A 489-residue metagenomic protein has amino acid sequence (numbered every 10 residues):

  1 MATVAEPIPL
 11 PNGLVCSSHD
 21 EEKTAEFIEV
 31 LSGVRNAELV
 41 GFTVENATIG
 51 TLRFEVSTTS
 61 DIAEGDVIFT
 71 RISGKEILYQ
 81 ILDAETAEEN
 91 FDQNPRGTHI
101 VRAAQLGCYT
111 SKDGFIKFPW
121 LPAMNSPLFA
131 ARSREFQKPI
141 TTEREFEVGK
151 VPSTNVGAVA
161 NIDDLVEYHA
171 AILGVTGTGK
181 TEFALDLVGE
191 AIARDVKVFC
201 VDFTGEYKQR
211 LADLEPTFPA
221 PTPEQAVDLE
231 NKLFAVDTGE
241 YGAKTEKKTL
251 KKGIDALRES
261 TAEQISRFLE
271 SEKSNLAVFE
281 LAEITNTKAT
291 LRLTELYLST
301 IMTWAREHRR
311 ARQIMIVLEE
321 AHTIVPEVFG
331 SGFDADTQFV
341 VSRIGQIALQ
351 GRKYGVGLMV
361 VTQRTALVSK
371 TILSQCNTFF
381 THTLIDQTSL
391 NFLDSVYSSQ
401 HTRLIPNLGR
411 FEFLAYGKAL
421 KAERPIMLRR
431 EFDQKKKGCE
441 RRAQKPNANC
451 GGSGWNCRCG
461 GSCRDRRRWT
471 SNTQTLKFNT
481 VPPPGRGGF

Functional and structural regions predicted by a protein language model:
M1-H169, L187, I324, V368 (+1 more regions): Basic- and hydrophobic-enriched, low-structure N-terminal and domain-boundary segments that flank ATP-binding catalytic
T86, Y109-T110, T204-K208, E283-N286 (+6 more regions): Conserved nucleotide-binding/hydrolysis micro-motifs of P-loop NTPases
E143-P219, A415, N449: Glycine-rich phosphate-binding loop of nucleotide-binding enzymes
T176, T285, A289-Q400: Conserved P-loop NTPase motor cores
G189, R194-L281: Switch/coupling segment of Walker-type NTPase motor domains
D195-V196, S274, G355-V356, S374-T378 (+1 more regions): Short glycine-/polar-rich loops that comprise or flank the Walker A/P-loop and associated switch/sensor motifs
E270-S271, E412-F489: Conserved P-loop NTPase motor module
Q400-E412: Conserved C-terminal "switch" segment of AAA+ ATPases
